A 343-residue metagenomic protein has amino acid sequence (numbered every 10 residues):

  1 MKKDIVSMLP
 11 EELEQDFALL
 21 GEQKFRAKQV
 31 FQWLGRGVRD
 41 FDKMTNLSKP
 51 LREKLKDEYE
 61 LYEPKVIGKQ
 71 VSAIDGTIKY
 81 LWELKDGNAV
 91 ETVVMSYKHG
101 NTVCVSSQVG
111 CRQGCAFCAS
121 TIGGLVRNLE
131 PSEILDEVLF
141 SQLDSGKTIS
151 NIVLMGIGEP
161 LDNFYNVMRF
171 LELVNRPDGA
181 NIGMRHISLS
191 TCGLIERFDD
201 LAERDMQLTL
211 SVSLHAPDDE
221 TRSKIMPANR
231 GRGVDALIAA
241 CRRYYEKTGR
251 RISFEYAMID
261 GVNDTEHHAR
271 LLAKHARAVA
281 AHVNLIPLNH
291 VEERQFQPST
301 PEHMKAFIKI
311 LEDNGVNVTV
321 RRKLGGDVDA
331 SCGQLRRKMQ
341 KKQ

Functional and structural regions predicted by a protein language model:
M1-N88, R242-R251, Y256-Q343: Auxiliary Fe-S-binding modules of radical SAM enzymes
S72, S106-S107, S120, S190 (+1 more regions): Short linear Ser/Thr-Pro motifs
A73, K85, S96-K98, G193 (+1 more regions): A generic beta-sheet turn/junction motif
A89-V94: A short loop-to-beta-strand scaffold at the N-terminal edge of the catalytic core in hydrolase folds
S96-E133: Canonical Radical SAM [4Fe-4S] cluster-binding loop centered on the CxxxCxxC motif and its immediate flanking residues
T121-N151: Conserved alpha-helical substructure of the radical SAM core
Q142-N151, G156-N314, V318: Conserved AdoMet/S-adenosylmethionine-binding subsite of the radical SAM
